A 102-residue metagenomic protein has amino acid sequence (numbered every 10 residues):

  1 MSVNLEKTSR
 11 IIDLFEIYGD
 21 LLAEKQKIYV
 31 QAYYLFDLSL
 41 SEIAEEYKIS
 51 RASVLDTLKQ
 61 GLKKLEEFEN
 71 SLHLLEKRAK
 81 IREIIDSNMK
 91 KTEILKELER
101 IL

Functional and structural regions predicted by a protein language model:
M1-L5: N-terminal leader segment of winged-helix/HTH proteins
E6-Y18: Short, Lys/Arg-enriched N-terminal segment that forms or immediately precedes the first helix of a structured domain
E24-F36: Short amphipathic alpha helix immediately N-terminal
S39, S50-R51: Helix-turn-helix DNA-binding motif, specifically the short coil turn and the N-cap/start of the second
I43-A44, V54: Hydrophobic positions on the alpha-helical face of helix-turn-helix-like DNA-binding modules
T57-Q60: Residues within the DNA-recognition helix of helix-turn-helix
L62-E69: C-terminal flanking helix
S71-I94: Intrinsically disordered, low-complexity basic tails/linkers immediately adjacent to helix-turn-helix/homeobox/MYB/SANT
